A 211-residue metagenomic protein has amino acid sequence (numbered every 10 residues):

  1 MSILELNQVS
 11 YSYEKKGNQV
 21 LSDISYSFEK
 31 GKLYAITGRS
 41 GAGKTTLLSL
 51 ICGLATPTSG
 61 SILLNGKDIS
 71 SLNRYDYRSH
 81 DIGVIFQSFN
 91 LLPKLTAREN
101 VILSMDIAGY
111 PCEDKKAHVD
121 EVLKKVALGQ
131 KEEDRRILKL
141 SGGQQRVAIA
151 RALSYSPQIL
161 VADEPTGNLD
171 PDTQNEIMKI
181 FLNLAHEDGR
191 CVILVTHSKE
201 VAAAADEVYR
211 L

Functional and structural regions predicted by a protein language model:
C52: Helix-to-loop junction immediately C-terminal to a conserved catalytic motif
G60-D68: Conserved ABC transporter NBD signature motif
I69-G83: ABC ATPase NBD coupling module
L95-L103: Short coil-to-helix segment of the ABC ATPase nucleotide-binding domain corresponding to the Q-loop/switch region
E113-K131: Conserved ABC ATPase "signature" region
R136-Q145: Conserved ABC ATPase signature
L153-S154: ABC ATPase C-loop
L160-D163: Catalytic Walker B motif of ABC-type/P-loop ATPase nucleotide-binding domains
